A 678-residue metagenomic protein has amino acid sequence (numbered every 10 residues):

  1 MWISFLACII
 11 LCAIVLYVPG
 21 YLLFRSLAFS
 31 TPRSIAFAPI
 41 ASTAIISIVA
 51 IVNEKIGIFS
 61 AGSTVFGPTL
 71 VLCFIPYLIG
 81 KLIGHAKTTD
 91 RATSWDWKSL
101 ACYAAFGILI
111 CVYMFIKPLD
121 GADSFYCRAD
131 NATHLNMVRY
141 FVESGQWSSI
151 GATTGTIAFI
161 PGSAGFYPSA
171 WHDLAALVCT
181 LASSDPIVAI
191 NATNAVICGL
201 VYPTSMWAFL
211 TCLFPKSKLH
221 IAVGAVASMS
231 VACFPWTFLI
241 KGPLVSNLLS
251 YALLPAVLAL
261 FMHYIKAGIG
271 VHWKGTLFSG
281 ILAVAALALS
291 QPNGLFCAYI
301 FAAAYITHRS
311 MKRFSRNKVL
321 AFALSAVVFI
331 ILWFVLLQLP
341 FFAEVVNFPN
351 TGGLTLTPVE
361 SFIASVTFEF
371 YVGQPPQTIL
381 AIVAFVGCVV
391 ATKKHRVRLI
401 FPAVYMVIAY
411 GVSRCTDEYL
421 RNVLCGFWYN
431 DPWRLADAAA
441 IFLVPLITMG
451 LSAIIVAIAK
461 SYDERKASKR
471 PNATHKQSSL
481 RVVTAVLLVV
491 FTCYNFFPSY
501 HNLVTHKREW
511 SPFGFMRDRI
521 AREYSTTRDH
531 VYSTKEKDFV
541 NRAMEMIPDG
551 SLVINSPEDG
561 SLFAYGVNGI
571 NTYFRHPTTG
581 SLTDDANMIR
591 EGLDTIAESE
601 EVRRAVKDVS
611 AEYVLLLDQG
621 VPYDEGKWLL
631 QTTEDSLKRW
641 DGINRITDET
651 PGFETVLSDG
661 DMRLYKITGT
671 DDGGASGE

Functional and structural regions predicted by a protein language model:
M1-L100: Membrane-embedded, hydrophobic transmembrane alpha-helices
W2-I3, A129-N131, K241, V245 (+4 more regions): Transmembrane catalytic cores of multi-pass membrane glycosyltransferases and polysaccharide-assembly enzymes
A7, I56-T64, G121-A129, S183 (+4 more regions): Membrane-helix boundary/interfacial segments in multi-pass membrane proteins
L11, Y21, Y494-E678: Extracytoplasmic
I45-V49, V112-L119, S144-W147, I221-I240 (+5 more regions): Membrane-interface helix-loop junctions at the exits of transmembrane helices
D96, S217-L219, V271-H272, R313-A323 (+2 more regions): Membrane-interface helix-loop-helix junctions at transmembrane boundaries of multi-pass membrane enzymes, predominantly
S99, G107-A252, D518-H530: Active-site lumenal/periplasmic loops and adjacent helix-entry segments of GT-C-fold, multi-pass membrane
K274-P292: Membrane-interface alpha helices of multi-pass inner-membrane proteins
